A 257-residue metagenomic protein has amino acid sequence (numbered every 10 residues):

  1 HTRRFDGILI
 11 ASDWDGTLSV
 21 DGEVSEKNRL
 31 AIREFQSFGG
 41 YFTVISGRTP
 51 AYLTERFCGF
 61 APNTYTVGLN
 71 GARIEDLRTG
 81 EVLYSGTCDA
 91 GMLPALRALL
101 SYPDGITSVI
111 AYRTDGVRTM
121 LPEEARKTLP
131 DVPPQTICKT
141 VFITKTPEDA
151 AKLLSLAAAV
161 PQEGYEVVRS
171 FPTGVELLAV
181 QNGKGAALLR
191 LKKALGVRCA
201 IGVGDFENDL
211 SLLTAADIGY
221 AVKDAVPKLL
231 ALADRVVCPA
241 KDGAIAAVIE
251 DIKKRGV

Functional and structural regions predicted by a protein language model:
R4-I10, K27-G40, V160-P161, A194: A short, Lys/Arg-enriched amphipathic alpha-helix followed by its capping loop at the start of a domain
F5-L9, S25, L178-V257: Mg2+-dependent phosphoryl-transfer enzymes with acidic/Ser/Thr/Gly-rich catalytic loops
V20-V24: Conserved ATPase-coupling elements of RecA-like P-loop NTPase cores
E26-E123: Active-site phosphate-binding/coordination module
G39-T43, P62-T64, K139, R198-A200 (+1 more regions): Short active-site oxyanion
F60-P62, N70, R78, P161-E163 (+2 more regions): Short, structured coil segments at secondary-structure junctions
P103-A215: Conserved acidic, metal-coordinating active-site core of Asp-based, Mg2+-dependent phosphoryl-transfer enzymes
